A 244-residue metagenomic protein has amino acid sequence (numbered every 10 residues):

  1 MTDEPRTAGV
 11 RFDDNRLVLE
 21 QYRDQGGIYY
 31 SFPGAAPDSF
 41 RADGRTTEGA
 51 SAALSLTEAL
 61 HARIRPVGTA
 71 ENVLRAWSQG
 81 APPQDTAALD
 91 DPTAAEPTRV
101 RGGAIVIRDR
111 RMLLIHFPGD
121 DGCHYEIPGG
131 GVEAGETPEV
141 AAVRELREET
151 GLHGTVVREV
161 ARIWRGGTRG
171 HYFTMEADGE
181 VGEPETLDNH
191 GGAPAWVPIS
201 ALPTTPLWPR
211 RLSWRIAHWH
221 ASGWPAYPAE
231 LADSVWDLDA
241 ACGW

Functional and structural regions predicted by a protein language model:
M1-A8, S78-G103: Acidic, metal-coordinating catalytic segment for phosphate/diphosphate chemistry, firing primarily on the Nudix
M1-R16, Y22-D24, L207-A217: Hydrophobic, helix-prone linear segments
P5-T7, G49, V100-G102, R110 (+2 more regions): Change "...and in nucleic-acid phosphodiester-cleaving endonucleases..." to "...and in nucleic-acid processing enzymes
R11, L19, V106, L114 (+2 more regions): Conserved hydrophobic "DFG−1" position in protein kinase catalytic cores
R16-A50, I107-E148: Conserved Nudix-box catalytic region and its N-terminal flanking loop in Nudix hydrolases and closely related
P37-T69, A76-Q79, V132-T155, W164-R211 (+1 more regions): Unchanged
G68-D90, S213-W244: Charged phosphate-binding loop/patch that engages nucleotide di/tri-phosphates or the phosphate backbone of nucleic
V160-A161: Local beta-strand/beta-hairpin segments that build beta-sheet-rich folds
